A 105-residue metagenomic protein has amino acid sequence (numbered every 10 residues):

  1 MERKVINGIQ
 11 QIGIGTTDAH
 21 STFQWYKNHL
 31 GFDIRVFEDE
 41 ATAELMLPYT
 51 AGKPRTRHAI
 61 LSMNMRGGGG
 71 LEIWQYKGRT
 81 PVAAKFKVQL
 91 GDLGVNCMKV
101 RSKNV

Functional and structural regions predicted by a protein language model:
M1-K4: Basic/polar N-terminal segments that are highly enriched at the extreme N-terminus, encompassing both cleavable
N7-T17, G52-K77, A83-V105: Vicinal oxygen chelate
G15-G67: Core segments of cupin and vicinal oxygen chelate
E40-L45, T80, A84-F86: Short, flexible helix-coil linker/hinge segments at the edges of structured domains or between repeats
